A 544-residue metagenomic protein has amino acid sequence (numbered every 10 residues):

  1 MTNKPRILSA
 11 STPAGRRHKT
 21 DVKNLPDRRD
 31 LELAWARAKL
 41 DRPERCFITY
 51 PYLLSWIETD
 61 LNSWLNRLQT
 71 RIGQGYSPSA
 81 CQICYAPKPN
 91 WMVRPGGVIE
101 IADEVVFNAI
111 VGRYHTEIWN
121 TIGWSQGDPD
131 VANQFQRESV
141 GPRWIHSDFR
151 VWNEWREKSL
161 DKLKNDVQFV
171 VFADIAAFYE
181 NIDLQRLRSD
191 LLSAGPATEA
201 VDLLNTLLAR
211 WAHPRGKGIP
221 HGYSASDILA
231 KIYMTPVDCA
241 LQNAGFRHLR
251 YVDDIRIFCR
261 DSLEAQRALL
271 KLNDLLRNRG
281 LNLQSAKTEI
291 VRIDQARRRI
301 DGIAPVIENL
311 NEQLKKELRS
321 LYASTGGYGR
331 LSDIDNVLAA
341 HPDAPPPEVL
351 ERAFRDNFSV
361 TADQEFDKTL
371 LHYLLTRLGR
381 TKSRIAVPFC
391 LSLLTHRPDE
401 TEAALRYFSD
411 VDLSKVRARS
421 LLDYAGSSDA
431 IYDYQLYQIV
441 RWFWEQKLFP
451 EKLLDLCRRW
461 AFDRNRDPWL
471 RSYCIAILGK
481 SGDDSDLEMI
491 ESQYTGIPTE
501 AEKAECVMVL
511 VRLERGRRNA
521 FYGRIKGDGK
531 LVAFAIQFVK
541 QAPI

Functional and structural regions predicted by a protein language model:
M1-T198, A209-Y223: Conserved two-metal-ion catalytic palm core of "right-hand" nucleic acid polymerases, unifying RNA-dependent RNA
S79, L283-A286: A short coil-to-beta-strand element that immediately follows conserved catalytic motifs
H146-V252, R256-D274, R279-N282, I290-V291 (+3 more regions): Conserved polymerase palm-domain catalytic core
S285-E289, I293-D301, P305: Extended amphipathic alpha-helical segments with heptad-repeat/coiled-coil character used for oligomerization, fusion
A304-Q313: Hydrophobic/aromatic interaction determinants used to assemble and anchor large protein complexes
I525-I544: Long, ordered, amphipathic alpha-helical scaffolds
